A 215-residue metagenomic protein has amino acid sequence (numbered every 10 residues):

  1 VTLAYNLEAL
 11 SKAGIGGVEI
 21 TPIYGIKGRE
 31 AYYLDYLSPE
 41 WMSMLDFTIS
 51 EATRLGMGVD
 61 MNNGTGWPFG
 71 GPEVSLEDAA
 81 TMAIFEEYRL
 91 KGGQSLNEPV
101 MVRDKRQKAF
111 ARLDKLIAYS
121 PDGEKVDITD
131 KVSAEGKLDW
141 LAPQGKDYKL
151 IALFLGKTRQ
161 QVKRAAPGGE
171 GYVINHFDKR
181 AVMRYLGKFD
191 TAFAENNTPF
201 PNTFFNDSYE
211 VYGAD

Functional and structural regions predicted by a protein language model:
T2-Y5, A9-A13, G17, D35-D215: Mature extracytoplasmic enzyme cores
T21-Y36: Glycine-rich, proline-tolerant flexible connector loops at the mouths of alpha/beta enzymes
